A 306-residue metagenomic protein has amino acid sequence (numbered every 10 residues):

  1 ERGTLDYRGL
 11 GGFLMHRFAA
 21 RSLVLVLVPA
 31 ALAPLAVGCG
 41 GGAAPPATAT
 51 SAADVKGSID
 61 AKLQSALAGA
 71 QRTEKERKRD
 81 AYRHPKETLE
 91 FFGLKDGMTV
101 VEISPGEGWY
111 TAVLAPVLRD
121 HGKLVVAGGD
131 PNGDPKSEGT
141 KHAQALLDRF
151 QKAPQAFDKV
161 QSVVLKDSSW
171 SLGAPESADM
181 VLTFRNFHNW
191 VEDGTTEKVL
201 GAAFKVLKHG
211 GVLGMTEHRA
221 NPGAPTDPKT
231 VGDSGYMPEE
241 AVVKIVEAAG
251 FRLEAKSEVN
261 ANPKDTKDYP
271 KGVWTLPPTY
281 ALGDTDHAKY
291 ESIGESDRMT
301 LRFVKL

Functional and structural regions predicted by a protein language model:
P34-G38: C-terminal motif of bacterial Sec signal peptides marking the signal peptidase cleavage site
G40-G42: Bacterial signal peptide processing site
K62-F91, K95: Class I SAM-dependent methyltransferase Rossmann-like catalytic core, especially the SAM/SAH-binding loop
G97-G106: Conserved class I S-adenosyl-L-methionine
A115-P116, T196-H209: A short glycine-rich, Lys/Arg-flanked "PGG" loop and its adjoining helix->strand segment in the class I
V125-A127, G210-H218: Conserved beta-strand signature within the Rossmann-like core of class I S-adenosyl-L-methionine
F157, S171-V181: A short acidic, Gly/Pro-enriched loop at the edge of an enzyme's catalytic core that lines a small-molecule cofactor
A178-E197: A short SAM/SAH-binding and catalytic strip from SAM-dependent methyltransferases
